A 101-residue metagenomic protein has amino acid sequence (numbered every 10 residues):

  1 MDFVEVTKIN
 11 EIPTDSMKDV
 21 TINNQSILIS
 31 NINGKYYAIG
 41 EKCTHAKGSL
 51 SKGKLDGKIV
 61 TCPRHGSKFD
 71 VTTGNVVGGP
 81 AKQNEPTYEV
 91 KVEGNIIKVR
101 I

Functional and structural regions predicted by a protein language model:
M1-G57, V71, N84-I101: N-terminal pre-ligand scaffold of iron-sulfur
C43, C62-H65: Short cysteine clusters
G57-P63, V76-E85: Short cysteine/histidine-rich metal-coordination sites, predominantly Zn2+-binding motifs
K68: Short Gly/Pro-enriched loop/turn and capping motifs at secondary-structure junctions
